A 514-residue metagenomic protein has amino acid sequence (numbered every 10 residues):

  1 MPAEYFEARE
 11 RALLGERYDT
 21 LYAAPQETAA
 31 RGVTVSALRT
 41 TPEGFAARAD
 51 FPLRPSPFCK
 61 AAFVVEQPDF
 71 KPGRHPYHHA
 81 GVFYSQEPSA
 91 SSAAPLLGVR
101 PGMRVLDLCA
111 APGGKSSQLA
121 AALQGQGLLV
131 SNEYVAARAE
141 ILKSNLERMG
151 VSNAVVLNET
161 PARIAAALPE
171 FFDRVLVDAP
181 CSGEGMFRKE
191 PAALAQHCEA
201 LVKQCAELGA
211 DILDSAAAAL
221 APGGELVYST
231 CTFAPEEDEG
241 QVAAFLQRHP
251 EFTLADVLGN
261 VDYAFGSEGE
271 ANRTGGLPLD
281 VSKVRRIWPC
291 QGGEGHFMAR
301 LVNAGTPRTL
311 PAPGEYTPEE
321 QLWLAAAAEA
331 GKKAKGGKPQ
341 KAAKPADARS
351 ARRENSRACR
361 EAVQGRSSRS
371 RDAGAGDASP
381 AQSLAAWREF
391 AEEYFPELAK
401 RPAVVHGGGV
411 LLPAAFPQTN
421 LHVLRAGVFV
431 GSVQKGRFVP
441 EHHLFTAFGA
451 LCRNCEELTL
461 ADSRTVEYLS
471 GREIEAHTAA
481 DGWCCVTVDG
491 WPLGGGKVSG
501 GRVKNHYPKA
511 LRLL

Functional and structural regions predicted by a protein language model:
M1-R48, A304-L514: Polybasic, low-complexity RNA-engagement segments
R54, F58-V99, L142, L493 (+2 more regions): Class I SAM-dependent transferase core
G102-A111: Conserved class I S-adenosyl-L-methionine
P112-G125: Conserved SAM-binding loop of SAM-dependent methyltransferases across substrates and taxa, primarily the Class I
L123-Q124, L220-P222: Helix-to-beta-strand junctions that scaffold the AdoMet/dcAdoMet cofactor pocket in Class I SAM-dependent enzymes
Q126-V130: Short beta-strand element of Class I
N132-E170, V177: S-adenosyl-L-methionine
A137, R174-D214, V227, C231-E239 (+2 more regions): Mobile active-site "lid"/loop adjacent to the S-adenosyl-L-methionine
